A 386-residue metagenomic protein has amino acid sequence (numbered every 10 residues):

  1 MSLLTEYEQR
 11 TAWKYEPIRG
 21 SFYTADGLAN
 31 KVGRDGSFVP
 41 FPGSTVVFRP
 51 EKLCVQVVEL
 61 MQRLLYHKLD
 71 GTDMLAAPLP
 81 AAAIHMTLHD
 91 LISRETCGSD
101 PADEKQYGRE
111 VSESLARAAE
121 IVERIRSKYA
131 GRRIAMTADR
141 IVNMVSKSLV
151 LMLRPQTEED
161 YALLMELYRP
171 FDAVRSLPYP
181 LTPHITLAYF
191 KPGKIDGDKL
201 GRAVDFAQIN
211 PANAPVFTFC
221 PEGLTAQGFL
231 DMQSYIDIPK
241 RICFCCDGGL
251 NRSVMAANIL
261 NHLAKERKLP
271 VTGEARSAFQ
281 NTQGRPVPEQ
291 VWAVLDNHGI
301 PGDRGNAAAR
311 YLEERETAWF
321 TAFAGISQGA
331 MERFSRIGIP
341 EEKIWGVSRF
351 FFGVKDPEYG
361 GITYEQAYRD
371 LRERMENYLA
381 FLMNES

Functional and structural regions predicted by a protein language model:
M1-I238: Histidine-dependent nucleotide/RNA phosphoesterase domain, centered on the 2H-phosphoesterase fold with its duplicated
T5, G329-M331: Alpha-helix capping/helix-boundary segments
L65, Y168-R169, A256-K265, M331: Short, well-ordered amphipathic alpha-helices
M144-S148, P288-H298, F351-G353: Short, basic/glycine-rich phosphate-binding loops at helix/coil junctions that contact nucleotide phosphates
P239-W319, M383-E385: Conserved active-site segments centered on acidic
G325-I326: Short beta-strand scaffold positions
E332-S386: Phosphate-binding/catalytic loops
